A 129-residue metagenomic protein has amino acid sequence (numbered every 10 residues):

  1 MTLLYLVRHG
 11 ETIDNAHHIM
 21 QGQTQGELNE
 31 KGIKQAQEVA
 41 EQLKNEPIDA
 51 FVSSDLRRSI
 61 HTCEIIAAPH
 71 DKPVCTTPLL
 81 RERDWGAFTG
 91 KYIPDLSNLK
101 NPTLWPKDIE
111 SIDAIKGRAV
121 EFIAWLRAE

Functional and structural regions predicted by a protein language model:
M1-Y5, A50: Extreme N-terminal starter segment of soluble prokaryotic enzymes
L6, H18, L28, E82 (+1 more regions): Short glycine- and Lys/Arg-enriched binding-loop motifs that mark or flank ligand-binding interfaces
V7-R8, T77: Active-site neighborhood of phospho(di)ester-bond hydrolases with catalytic His/Asp-centered motifs
E11-I60, D108-V120: Loop-to-helix element that buttresses phosphate recognition and phosphoryl-transfer chemistry
A16-I19, Y92-P106: Short, basic/glycine-rich phosphate-binding loops at helix/coil junctions that contact nucleotide phosphates
Q37-L99: Phosphate-coordination/substrate-recognition cap region in phosphate-metabolizing enzymes
I123: Active-site regions of metal-assisted phosphoester/phosphodiester hydrolases, unifying DNase/endonuclease modules
L126-E129: Short, intrinsically disordered, charge-balanced linker/junction segments flanking boundaries in proteins
